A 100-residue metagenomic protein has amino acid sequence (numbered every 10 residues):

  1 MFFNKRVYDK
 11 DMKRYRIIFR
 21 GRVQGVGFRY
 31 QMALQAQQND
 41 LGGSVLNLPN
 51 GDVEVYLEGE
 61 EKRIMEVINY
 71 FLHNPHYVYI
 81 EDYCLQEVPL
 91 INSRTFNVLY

Functional and structural regions predicted by a protein language model:
F2-Y100: Intrinsically disordered, low-complexity, mixed-charge
